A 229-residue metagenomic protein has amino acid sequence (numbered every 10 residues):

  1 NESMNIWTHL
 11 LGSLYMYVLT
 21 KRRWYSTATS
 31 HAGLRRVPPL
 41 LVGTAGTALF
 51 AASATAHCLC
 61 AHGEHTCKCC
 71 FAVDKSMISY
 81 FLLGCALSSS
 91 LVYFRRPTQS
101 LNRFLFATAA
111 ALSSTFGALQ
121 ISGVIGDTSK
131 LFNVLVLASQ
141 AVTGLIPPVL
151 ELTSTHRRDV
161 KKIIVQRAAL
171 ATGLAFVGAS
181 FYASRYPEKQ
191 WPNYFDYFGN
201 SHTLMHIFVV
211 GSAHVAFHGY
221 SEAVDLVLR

Functional and structural regions predicted by a protein language model:
N1-R229: Multi-pass alpha-helical transmembrane bundles in non-GPCR membrane proteins that perform intramembrane catalysis
